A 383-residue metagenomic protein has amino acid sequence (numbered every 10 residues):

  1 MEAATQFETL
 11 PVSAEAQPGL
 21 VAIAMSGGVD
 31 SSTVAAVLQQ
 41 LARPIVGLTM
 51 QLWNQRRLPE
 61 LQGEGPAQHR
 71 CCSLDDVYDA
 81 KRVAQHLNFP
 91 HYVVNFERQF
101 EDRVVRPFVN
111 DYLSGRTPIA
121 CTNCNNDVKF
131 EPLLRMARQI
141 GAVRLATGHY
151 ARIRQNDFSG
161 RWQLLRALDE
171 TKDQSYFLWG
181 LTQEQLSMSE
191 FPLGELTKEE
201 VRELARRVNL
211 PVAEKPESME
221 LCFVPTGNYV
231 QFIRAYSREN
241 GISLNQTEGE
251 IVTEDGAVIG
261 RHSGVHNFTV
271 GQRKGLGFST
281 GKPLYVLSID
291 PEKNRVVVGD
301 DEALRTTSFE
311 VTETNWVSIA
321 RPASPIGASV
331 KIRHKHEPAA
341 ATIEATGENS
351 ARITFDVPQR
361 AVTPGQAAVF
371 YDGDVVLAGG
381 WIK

Functional and structural regions predicted by a protein language model:
M1-W179, E190, K198-V201, R206 (+1 more regions): ATP-dependent adenylation/nucleotidyltransferase module used to activate substrates
S26, G65, A146-K383: AMP-forming adenylation/ATP pyrophosphatase catalytic core
